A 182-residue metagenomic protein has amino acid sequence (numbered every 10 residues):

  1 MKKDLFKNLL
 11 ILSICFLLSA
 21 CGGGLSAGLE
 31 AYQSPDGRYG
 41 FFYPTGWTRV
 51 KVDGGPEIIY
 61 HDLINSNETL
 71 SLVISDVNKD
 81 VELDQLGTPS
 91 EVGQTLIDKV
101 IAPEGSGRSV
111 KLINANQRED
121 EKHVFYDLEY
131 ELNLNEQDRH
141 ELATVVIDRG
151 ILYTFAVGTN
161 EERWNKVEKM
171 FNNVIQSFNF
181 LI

Functional and structural regions predicted by a protein language model:
M1-L10: Bacterial N-terminal signal peptides that target proteins for export
L17-A20: C-terminal motif of bacterial Sec signal peptides marking the signal peptidase cleavage site
G22-L25: Bacterial signal peptide processing site
D36-D53: Proline-anchored loop/turn motifs at beta-strand termini and strand-loop-strand connectors
R38, L86-E91, E161, N165-K169: Soluble non-cytosolic domains of exported or imported proteins
Y43, V92-L96, V167-V174: Stable alpha-helical elements in mature extracytoplasmic
V50-I147, L152: Conserved polar/disulfide-associated segments of primarily extracytoplasmic proteins
I151-I182: Surface-exposed amphipathic alpha-helical segments
